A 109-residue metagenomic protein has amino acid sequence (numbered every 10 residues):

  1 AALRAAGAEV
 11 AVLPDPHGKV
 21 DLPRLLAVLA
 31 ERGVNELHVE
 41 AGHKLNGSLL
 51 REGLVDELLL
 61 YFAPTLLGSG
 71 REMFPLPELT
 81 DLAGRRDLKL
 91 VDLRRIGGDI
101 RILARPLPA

Functional and structural regions predicted by a protein language model:
A1-A109: Enzymes that bind and transform nitrogen-containing heteroaromatic metabolites
